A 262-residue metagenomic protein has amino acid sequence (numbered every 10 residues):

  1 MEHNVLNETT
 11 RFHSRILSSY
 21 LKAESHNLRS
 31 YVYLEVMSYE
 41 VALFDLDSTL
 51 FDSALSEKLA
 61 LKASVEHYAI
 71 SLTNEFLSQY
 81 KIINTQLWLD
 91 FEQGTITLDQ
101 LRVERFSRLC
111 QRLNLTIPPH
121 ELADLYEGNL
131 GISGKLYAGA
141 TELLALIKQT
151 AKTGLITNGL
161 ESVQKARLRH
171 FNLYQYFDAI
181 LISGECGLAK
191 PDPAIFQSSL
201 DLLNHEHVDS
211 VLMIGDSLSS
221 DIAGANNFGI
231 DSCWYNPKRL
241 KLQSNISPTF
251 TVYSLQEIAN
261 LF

Functional and structural regions predicted by a protein language model:
E8, H13-Y20, E24-Y39, A145 (+2 more regions): Asp-based, Mg2+/Mn2+-dependent phosphohydrolase catalytic module
S38-A138: N-terminal helical cap/lid subdomain that shapes the substrate entry/recognition surface in HAD-like hydrolases
G139-T150: Catalytic-core regions built around general acid/base machinery
T150-A151, G229: Glycine-centered short loops/turns at secondary-structure junctions
